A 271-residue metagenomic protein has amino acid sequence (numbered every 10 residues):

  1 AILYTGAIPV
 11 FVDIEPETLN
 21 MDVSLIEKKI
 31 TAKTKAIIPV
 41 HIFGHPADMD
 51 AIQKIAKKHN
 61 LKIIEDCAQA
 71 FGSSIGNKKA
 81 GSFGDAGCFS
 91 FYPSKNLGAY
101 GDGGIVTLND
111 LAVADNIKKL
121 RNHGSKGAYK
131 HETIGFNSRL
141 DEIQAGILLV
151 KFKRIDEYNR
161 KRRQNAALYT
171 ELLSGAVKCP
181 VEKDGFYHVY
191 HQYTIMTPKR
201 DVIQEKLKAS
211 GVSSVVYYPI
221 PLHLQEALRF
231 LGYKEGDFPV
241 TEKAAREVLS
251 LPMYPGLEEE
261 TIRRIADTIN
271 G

Functional and structural regions predicted by a protein language model:
A1-C67, S74: PLP-dependent aminotransferase-like
A7, I14, A68-Q69, Y92 (+3 more regions): Histidine-centered beta-alpha loop that forms part of the nucleotide-sugar donor binding/catalytic region in diverse
V10, K62-I64, C88, K178-P180 (+1 more regions): Structural detector of well-ordered beta-strand residues that form the stable sheet scaffold of enzyme domains
S24, K28, A36-V40, H45 (+3 more regions): PLP-dependent aminotransferase class I/II
K33, S82-F83, Y100, R139: Short loop/turn motifs at secondary-structure junctions
E65-A99, G127-E132: Conserved active-site segment immediately N-terminal to the catalytic lysine that forms the internal aldimine
A99-G103, L148: Adenylate-forming
